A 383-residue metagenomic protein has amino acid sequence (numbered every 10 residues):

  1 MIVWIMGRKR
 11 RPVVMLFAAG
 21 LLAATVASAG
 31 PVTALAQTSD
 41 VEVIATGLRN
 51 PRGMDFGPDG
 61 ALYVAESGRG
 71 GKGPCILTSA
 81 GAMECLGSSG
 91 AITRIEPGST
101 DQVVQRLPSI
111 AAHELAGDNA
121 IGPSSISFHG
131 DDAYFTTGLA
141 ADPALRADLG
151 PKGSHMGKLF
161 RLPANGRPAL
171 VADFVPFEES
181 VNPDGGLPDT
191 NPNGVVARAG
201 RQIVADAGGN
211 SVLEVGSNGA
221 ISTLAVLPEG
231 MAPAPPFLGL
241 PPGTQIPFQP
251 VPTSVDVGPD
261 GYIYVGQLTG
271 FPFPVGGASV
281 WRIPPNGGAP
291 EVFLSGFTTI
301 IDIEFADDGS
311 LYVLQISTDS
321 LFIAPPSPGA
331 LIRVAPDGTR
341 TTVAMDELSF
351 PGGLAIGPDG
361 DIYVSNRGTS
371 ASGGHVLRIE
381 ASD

Functional and structural regions predicted by a protein language model:
A23-T33: C-terminal segment of classical bacterial N-terminal signal peptides
D40-A45, D101-Q105, I110-L115, A169-A172 (+5 more regions): A short beta-strand motif characteristic of beta-propeller blades
A45-L77: Beta-strand-rich domains and repeat architectures in extracellular enzymes and scaffolds, especially beta-propellers
G47-D59, S88-S89, S109-D132, M156 (+8 more regions): Beta-rich, blade/repeat-based domains predominating in secreted/periplasmic proteins but also intracellular
Y63-S67, G71, F135-T137, V204-A205 (+3 more regions): Residue position within the beta-strands of beta-propeller blades
R69-G73, A140-A144, G209-S211, G270-F273 (+2 more regions): Short glycine/acidic-enriched loop and turn motifs that connect beta-strands
G81-E84, S88-T93, P151, H155-F160 (+5 more regions): A short loop-to-beta-strand structural motif that recurs across blades of beta-propeller domains
I95-S99, L162-G166, V215-A220, I283-G288 (+2 more regions): Short loop/turn segments that connect beta-strands within beta-propeller blades
